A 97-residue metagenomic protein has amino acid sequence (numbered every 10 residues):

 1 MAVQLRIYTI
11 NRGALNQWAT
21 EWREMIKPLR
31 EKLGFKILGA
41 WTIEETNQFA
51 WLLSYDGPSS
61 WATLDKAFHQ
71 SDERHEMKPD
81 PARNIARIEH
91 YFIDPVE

Functional and structural regions predicted by a protein language model:
A2-I7, L29-R30, F49-L52: Short, structured motif recognition centered on aromatic/hydrophobic residues
Q17-L38, S54-Y91, V96-E97: An amphipathic, aromatic/His-enriched active-site/gating alpha helix that lines ligand/cofactor pockets
A40-T42: Trp/Gly-enriched beta-strand/coil motifs that build multi-repeat beta-propeller-like domains and related W-rich binding
E45-T46: Short strand-connecting beta-turns/loops that link adjacent beta-strands
